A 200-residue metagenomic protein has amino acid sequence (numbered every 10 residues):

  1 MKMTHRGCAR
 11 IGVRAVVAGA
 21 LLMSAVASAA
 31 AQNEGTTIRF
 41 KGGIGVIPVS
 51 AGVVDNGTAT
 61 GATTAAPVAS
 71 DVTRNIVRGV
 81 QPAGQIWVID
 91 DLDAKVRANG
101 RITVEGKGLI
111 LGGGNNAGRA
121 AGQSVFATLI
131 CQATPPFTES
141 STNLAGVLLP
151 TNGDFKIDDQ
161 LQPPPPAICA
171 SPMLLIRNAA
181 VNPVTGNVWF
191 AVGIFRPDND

Functional and structural regions predicted by a protein language model:
M1-I11: N-terminal secretory signal peptides that target proteins for export/translocation
R14-A25: Bacterial N-terminal signal peptides
A31-D90, R196-D200: N-terminal segment immediately downstream of the Sec signal-peptide cleavage site in secreted/extracellular proteins
N33, I38, P136-D200: Helix-rich interaction surfaces within compact, conserved domain-sized segments that mediate assembly or partner
V96-E105: Contiguous beta-strand segments within globular domains
G108-G118: Short amphipathic, basic-aromatic surface patches that mediate peripheral association with negatively charged
A117-V125: Short coil-to-beta strand junction motifs in C2/discoidin
F126-I130: Beta-strand signatures of extracellular beta-sandwich domains
